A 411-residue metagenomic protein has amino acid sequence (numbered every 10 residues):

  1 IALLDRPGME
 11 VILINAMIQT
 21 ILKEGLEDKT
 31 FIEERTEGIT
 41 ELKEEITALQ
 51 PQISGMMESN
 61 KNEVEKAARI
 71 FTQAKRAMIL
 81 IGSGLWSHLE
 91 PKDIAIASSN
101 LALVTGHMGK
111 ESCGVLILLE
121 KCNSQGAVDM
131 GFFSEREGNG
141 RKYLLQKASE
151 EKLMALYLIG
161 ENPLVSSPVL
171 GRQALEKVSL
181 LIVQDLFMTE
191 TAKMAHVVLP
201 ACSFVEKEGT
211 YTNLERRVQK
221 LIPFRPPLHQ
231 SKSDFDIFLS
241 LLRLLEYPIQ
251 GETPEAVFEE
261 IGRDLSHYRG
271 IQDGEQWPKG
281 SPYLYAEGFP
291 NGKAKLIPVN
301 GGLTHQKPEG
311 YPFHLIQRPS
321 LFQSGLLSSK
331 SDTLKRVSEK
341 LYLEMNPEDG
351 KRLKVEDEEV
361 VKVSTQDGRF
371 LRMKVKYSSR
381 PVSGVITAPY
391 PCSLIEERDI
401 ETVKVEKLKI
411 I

Functional and structural regions predicted by a protein language model:
I1-K207, P223, L241-I249, L315 (+3 more regions): Catalytic alpha/large subunits of respiratory electron-transfer oxidoreductases, centered on bis-MGD molybdoenzymes
F31, L42, V115, Y211 (+3 more regions): Short clusters of hydrophobic/aromatic residues that line enzyme substrate/ligand-binding pockets
F31, Y211-K232: P-loop/Walker A phosphate-binding loop and immediately adjacent motor/lid segment at beta-alpha junctions
E63-A67, R141-Y143, I297-L303, S329-K330: Glycine-rich, charged/polar anion/phosphate-binding loops that engage phosphate groups from diverse ligands
G82, G288, V299, I316-P319 (+1 more regions): Structured loops at beta-to-helix junctions and adjacent beta-edge loops in soluble globular domains
I222-S281, S328-E344, E348-I411: Long, contiguous, secondary-structure-rich segments that constitute the structural scaffold of globular domains
Y283-K307: Interdomain regulatory linker/hinge segments that flank or connect interaction modules in polarity/junction/synaptic
P308-V337: C-terminal accessory/binding modules appended to enzymatic or scaffolding proteins
